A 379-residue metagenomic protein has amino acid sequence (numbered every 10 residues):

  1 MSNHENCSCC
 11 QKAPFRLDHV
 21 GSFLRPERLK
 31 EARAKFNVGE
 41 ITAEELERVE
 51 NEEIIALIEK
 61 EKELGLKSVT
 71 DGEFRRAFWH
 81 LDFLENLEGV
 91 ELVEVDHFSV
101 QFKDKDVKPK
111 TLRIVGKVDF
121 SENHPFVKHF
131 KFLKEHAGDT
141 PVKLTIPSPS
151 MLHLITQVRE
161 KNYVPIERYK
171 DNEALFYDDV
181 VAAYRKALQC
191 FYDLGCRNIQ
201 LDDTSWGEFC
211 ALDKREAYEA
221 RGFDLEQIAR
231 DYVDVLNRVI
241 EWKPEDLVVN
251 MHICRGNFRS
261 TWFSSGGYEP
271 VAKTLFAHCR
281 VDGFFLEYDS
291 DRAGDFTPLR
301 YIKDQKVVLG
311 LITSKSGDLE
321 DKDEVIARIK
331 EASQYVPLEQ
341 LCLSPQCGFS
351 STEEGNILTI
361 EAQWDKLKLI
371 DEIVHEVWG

Functional and structural regions predicted by a protein language model:
S2-G379: Domain-level signal for soluble alpha/beta catalytic cores
